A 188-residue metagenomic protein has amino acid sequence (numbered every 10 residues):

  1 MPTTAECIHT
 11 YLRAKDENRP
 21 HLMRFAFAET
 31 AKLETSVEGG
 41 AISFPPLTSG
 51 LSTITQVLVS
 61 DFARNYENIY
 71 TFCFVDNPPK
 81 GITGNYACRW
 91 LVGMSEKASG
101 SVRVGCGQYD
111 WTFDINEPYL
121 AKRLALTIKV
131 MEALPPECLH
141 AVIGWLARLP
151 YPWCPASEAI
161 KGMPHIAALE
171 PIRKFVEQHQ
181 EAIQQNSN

Functional and structural regions predicted by a protein language model:
M1-R13, E17, H21, F25 (+1 more regions): Short, low-complexity N-terminal intrinsically disordered segments enriched in polar/charged residues
P2-H9, G93-R103, D110-N188: Terminal "cap-and-tail" regions of soluble proteins that handle hydrophobic small molecules
Y11, K15, I42, P46 (+1 more regions): Conserved aromatic-histidine-acidic binding/catalytic patches
A14-D16, S52-T55, V92-M94, V104-G105: Short amphipathic alpha-helical surface micro-motifs
F25, Q56-V57, W153: Hydrophobic transmembrane signal anchors and adjacent membrane-proximal interface regions, especially in viral
E29-L91, A182-Q185: A solvent-exposed, acidic/Ser-Thr-rich amphipathic alpha-helical stretch
F72-P78, C106-D114: Hydrophobic/aromatic beta-strand elements that line small-molecule binding cavities or substrate pockets in beta-rich
I82-G84, G100-G105: A generic structural micro-feature
